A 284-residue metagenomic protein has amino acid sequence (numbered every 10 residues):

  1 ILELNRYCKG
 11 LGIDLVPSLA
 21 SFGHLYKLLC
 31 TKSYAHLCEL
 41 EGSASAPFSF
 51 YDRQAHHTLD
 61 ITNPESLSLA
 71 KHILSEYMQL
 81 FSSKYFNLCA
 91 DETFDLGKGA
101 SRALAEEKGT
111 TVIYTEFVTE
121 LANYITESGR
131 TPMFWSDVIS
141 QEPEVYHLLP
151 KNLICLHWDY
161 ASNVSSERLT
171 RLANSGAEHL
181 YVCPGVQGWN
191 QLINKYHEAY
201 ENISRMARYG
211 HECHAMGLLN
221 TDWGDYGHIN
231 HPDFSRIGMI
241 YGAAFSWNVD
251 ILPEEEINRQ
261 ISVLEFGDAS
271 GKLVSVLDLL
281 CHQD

Functional and structural regions predicted by a protein language model:
I1-D14, L25-S68, E92-E116: Aromatic- and acidic-residue-enriched carbohydrate-binding clefts of CAZyme catalytic domains
E3-R6, G12, P64-Q79, S83-Y85 (+2 more regions): Substrate-binding groove of N-acetylhexosamine-processing glycoside hydrolases
L19, E41, A90-E92, P184: Short, small-residue-rich loop/turn micro-motifs
A20-S21, W223: Short, ordered loop/turn segments at secondary-structure junctions
F22, T31, L264-F266: Secreted glycan hydrolases and related glycan-binding modules that recognize and/or cleave
